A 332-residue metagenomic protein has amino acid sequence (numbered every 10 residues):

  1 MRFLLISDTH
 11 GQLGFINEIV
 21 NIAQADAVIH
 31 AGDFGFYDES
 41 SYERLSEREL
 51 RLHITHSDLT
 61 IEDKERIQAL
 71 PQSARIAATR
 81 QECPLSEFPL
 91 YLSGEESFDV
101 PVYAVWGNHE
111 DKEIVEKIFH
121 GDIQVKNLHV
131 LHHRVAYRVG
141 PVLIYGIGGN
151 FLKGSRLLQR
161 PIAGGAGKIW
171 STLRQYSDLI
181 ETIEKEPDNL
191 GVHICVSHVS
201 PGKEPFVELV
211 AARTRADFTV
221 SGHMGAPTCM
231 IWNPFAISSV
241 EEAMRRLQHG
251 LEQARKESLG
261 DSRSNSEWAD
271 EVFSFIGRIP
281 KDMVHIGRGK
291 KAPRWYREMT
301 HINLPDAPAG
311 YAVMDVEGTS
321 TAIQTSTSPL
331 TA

Functional and structural regions predicted by a protein language model:
M1-F3, R134-G146, F151, V316-I323: Beta-strand-turn-beta hairpins that frame and shape the catalytic cleft of phosphate-ester-processing enzymes
I6, Q12-R138: Core catalytic region of metal-dependent phosphoesterases/phosphodiesterases, especially metallo-beta-lactamase-like
I6-H10, G32-G35, N108-E110, G148-F151 (+2 more regions): Active-site metal-binding loops of divalent metal-dependent hydrolases
I16-V20, S41-R44, V115-H120, L157-R160 (+4 more regions): Short coil/turn segments at secondary-structure boundaries
I29, E113, F119, N303-L304 (+1 more regions): Intrinsically disordered, low-complexity terminal extensions that flank but exclude the folded catalytic cores
D38, L52-R75, K126, R138-I194 (+1 more regions): Active-site-proximal loop/helix segment associated with metal-binding centers of metalloenzymes
P101-Y103, V199-G318, A322: Conserved beta-sheet core of the metallophosphoesterase superfamily
